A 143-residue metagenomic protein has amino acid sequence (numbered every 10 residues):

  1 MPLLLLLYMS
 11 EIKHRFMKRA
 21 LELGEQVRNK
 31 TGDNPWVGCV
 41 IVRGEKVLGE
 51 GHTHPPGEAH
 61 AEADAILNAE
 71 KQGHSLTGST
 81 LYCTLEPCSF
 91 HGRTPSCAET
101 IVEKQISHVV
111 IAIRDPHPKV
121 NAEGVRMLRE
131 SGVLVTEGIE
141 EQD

Functional and structural regions predicted by a protein language model:
L6-T31, G44-V47, T77, H91-D143: Zinc-dependent deaminase
G32-V37, S79: Acidic, glycine-enriched active-site microenvironments
V37-E45: Short beta-strand scaffold segments in enzyme catalytic cores
G49-G51: Short hydrophobic alpha-helix segments
H54, T84, A112: Conserved residues at the C-terminal ends of beta-strands
H54-N68: A short, polar/charged loop-to-alpha-helix boundary motif
A65-H91: Mobile, glycine- and charge-enriched loop segments and immediately flanking short secondary-structure elements within
